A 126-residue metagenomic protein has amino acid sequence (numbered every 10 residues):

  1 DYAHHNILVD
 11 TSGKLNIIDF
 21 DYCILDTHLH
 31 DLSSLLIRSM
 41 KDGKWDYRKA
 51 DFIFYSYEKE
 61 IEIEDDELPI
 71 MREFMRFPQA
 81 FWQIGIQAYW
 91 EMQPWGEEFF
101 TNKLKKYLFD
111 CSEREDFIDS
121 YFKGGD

Functional and structural regions predicted by a protein language model:
D1-H30: Active-site acidic catalytic loop and adjacent metal/ATP-binding pocket of ATP-dependent phosphoryl transfer enzymes
H4, E58-I61, L108-E113: A short, hydrophobic secondary-structure junction motif
L15-I17, F52, F77, N102 (+2 more regions): Alpha-helical structural elements
L29-E62, F77-P94: Active-site activation/catalytic loop segments of kinase-like enzymes and analogous catalytic loops in related
D66: Conserved ATP-binding subdomain of kinase catalytic cores across diverse folds
E73-F74: Short acidic/histidine-centered micro-motifs embedded in hydrophobic/aromatic stretches that mark compact functional
W82-D126: ATP/Mg2+ or Mg2+-diphosphate-binding catalytic cores that bind nucleotide phosphates or diphosphates via glycine-rich
